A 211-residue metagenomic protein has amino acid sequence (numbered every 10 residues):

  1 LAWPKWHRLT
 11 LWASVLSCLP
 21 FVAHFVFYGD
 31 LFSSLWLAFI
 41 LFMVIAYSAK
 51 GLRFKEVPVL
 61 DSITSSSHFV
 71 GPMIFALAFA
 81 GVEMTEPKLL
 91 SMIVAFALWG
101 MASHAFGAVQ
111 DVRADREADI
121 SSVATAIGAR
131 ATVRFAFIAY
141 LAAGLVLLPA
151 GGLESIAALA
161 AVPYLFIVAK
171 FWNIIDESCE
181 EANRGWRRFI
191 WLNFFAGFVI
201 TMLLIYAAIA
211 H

Functional and structural regions predicted by a protein language model:
L1-H211: Multi-pass alpha-helical membrane architecture of UbiA-family and related isoprenoid/lipid prenyltransferases
